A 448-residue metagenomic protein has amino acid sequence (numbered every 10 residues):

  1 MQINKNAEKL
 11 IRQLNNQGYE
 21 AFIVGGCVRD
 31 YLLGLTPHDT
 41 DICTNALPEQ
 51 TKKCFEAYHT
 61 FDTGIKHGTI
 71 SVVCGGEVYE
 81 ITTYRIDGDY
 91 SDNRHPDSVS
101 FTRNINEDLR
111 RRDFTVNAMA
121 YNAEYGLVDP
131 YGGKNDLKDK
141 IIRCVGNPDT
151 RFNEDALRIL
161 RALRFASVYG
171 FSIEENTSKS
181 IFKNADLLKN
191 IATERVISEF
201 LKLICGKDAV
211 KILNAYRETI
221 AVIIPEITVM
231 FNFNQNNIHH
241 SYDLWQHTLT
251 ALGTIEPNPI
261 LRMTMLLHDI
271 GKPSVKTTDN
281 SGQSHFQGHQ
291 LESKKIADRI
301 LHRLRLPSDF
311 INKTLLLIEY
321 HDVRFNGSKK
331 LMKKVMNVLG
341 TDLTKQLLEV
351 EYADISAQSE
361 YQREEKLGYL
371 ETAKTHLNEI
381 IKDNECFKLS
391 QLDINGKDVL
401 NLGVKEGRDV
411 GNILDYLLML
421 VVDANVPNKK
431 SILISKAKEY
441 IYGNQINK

Functional and structural regions predicted by a protein language model:
M1-K448: Catalytic cores of the polymerase beta-like nucleotidyltransferase superfamily and closely associated nucleotide
